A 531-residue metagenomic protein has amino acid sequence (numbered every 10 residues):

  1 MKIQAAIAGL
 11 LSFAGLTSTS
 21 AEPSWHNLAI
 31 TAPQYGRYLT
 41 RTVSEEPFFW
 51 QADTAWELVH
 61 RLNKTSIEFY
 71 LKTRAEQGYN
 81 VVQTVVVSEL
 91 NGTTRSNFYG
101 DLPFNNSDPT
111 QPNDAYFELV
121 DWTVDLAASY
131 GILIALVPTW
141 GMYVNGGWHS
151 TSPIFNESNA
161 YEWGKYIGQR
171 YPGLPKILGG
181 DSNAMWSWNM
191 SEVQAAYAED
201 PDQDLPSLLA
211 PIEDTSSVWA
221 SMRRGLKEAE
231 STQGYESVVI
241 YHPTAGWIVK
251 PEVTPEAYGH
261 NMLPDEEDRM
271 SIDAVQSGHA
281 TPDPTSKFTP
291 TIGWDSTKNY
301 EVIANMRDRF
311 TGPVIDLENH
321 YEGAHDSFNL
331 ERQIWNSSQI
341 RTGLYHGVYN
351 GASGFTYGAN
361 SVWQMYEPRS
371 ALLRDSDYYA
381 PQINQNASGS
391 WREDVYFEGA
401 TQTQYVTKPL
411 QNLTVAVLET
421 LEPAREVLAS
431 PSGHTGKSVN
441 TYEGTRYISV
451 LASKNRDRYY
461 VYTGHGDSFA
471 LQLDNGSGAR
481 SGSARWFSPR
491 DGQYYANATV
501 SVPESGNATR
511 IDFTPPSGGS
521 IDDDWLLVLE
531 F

Functional and structural regions predicted by a protein language model:
M1-A21: Fungal secretory targeting signals
P23-I272, Q276-P284: Active-site mouth of glycoside hydrolases
N27-P33, I448-S453, A498-E504: Short, exposed beta-strand/loop patches in secreted or surface proteins that constitute
E46, T311-V314, E322-A324, I340-A498 (+1 more regions): Aromatic- and carboxylate-lined catalytic core of secreted/periplasmic carbohydrate-active enzymes
G179-G180, I240-P243, A274-V275, I315-E318 (+2 more regions): Short beta-strand segments
E192-E213, P251-E256, F288-W294, L372-A387 (+1 more regions): Charged, glycine/proline-rich intrinsically disordered loops and linkers
P264-L372: Catalytic-core region of carbohydrate-active enzymes that cleave or remodel glycosidic bonds
S501-A508, G518-G519: Short proline/glycine- and polar residue-rich coil/turn motifs
